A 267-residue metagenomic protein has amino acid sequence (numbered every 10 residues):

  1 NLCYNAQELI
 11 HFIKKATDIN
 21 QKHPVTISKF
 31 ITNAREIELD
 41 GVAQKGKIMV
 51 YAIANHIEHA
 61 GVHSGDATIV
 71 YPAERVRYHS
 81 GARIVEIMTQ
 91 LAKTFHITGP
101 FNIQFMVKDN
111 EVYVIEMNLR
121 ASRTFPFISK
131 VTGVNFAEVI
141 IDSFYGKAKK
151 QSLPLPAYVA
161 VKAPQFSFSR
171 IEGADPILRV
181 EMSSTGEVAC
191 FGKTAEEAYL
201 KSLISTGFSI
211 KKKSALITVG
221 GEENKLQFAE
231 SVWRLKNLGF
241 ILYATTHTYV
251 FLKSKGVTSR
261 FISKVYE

Functional and structural regions predicted by a protein language model:
N1-K213, T218-G221: ATP-dependent carboxylate activation and anion-phosphoryl transfer catalytic cores that bind Mg-ATP to form
E58-A60, T248-F251, R260, E267: Short gly/pro/ser/thr-enriched loop/turn and capping motifs at secondary-structure boundaries
M106, G256-E267: Short hydrophobic/aromatic-enriched beta-strand-loop microsegments
A195-L200, V219-E223, I241-A244, S263-E267: A general structural motif
F208, K212-S214, V219-F240: Glycine- and Gly-Pro-enriched alpha-helical subdomains that act as flexible, kink-prone "lid/hinge" or packing modules
G239-F251: Short internal beta-strands
